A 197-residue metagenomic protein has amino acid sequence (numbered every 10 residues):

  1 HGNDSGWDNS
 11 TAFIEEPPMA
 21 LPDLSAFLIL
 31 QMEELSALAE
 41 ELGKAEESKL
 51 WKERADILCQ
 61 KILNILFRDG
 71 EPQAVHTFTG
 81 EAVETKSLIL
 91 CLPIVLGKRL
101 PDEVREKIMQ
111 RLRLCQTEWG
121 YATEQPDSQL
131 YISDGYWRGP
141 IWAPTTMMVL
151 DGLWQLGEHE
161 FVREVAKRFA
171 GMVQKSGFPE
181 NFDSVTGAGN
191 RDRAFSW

Functional and structural regions predicted by a protein language model:
H1-A20, I57-I141, V173-W197: Extended glycan-interaction surfaces of carbohydrate-active proteins
E16, D23, G43-E53, E81 (+4 more regions): A structural signal for alpha-helical segments
L21, D134-E158, A166: Peripheral, non-catalytic segments that deliver or gate enzyme domains
L21, Q31, W51, A55 (+3 more regions): Active-site-proximal structural scaffolding
A26-A45, L92-D102, M147-E160: Well-ordered alpha-helical scaffold segments within catalytic/enzyme domains
F27, E34-E41, L50-R68, E164 (+1 more regions): Alpha-helical scaffold segments in carbohydrate-active enzymes
